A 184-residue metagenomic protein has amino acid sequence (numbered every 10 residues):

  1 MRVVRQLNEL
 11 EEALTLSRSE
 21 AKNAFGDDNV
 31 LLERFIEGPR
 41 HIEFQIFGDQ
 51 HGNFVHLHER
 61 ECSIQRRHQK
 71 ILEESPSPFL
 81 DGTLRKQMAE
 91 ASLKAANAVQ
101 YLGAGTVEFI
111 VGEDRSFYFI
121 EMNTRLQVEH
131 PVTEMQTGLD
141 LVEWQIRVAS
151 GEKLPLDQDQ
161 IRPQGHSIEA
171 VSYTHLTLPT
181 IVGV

Functional and structural regions predicted by a protein language model:
V3-L176: ATP-dependent carboxylate activation and anion-phosphoryl transfer catalytic cores that bind Mg-ATP to form
H175-V184: Single conserved hydrophobic/aromatic residue that forms the stacking wall/gate of nucleotide- or nucleobase-binding
